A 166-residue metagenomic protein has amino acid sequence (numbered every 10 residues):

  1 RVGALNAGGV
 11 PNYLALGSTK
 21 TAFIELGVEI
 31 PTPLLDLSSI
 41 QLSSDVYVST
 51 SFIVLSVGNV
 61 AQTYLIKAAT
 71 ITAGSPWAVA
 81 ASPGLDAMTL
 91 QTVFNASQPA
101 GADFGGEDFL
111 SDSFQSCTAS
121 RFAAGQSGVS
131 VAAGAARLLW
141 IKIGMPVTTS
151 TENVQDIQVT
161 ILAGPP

Functional and structural regions predicted by a protein language model:
R1-A7: Beta-strand-rich modules
A7-A22: Extracellular fibronectin type III
F23-P166: Signature of Gram-negative chaperone-usher
